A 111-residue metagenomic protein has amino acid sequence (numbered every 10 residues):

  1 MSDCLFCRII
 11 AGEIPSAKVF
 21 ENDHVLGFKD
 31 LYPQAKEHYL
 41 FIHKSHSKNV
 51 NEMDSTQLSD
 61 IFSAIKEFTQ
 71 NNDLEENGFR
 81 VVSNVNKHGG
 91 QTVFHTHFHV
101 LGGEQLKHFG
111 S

Functional and structural regions predicted by a protein language model:
M1-S111: HIT superfamily nucleotide-processing domains
